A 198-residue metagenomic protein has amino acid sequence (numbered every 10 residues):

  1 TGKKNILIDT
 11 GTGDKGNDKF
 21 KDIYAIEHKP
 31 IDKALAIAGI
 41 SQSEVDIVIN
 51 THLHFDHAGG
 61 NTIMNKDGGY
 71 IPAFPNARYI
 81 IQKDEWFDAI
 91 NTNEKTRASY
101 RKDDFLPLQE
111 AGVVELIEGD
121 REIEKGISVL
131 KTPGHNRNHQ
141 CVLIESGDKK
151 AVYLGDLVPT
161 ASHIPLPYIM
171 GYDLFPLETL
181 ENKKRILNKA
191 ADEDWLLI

Functional and structural regions predicted by a protein language model:
T1-K33, I37, C141-D156: Conserved beta-strand hairpin/beta-sheet module of binuclear metal-dependent hydrolase folds, prominently
T10-G13, L53, D84-E85, G134-N136 (+1 more regions): Active-site metal-binding loops of divalent metal-dependent hydrolases
D14, H57, F87, A161: Feature marks short, surface-exposed loop/turn motifs that line or immediately flank catalytic pockets and channel
D18-K19, L157-D173: Active-site gating loops and adjacent loop-to-helix segments of metal-dependent hydrolytic enzymes
I26-I40, E44-D46, I71-K131, N136 (+1 more regions): Metallo-beta-lactamase
V45-D56: Metallo-beta-lactamase
A58-G69: Metal-dependent catalytic neighborhoods of phosphoester/phosphodiester hydrolases
E122-K125, L143-E145, K150-A151, A161 (+1 more regions): Divalent-metal (often Zn2+) His-rich catalytic cores of metallo-beta-lactamase-fold enzymes
